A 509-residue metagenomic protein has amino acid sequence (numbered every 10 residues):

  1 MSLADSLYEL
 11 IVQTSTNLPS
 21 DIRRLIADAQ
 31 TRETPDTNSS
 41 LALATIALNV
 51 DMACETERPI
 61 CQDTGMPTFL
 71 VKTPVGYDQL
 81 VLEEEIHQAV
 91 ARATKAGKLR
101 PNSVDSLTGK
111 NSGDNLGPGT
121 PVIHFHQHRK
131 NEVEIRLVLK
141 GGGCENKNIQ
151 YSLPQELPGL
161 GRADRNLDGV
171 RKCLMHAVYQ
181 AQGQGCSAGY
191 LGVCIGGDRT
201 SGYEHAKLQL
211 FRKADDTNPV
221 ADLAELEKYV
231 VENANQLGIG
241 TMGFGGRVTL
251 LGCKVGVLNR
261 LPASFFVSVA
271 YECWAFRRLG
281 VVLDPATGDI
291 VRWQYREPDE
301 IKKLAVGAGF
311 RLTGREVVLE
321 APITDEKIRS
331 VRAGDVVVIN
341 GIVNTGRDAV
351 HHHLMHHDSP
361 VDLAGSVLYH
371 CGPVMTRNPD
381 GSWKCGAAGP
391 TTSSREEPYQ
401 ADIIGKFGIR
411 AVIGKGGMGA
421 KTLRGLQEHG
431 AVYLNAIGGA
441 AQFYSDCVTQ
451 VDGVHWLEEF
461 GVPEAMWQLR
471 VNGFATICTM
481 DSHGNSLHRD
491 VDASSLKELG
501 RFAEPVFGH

Functional and structural regions predicted by a protein language model:
M1-V193, D198-F310, I403-G405: Non-transmembrane, aqueous-exposed alpha-helical and coiled segments at domain scale
L191-D198, N340-G341, K415, G438: Glycine-rich beta-strand-to-loop/alpha-helix junction loops that act as flexible
R212-G245, T345-F474: Feature captures the catalytic cores and cofactor-binding loops of soluble hydro-lyases/lyases that act on carboxylate
G245-C253, R260-P262, D446-H509: C-terminal binding/interaction regions
T313-I323: Short, structured beta-strand/loop micro-motifs enriched in basic residues and often containing a Trp
S330-V331, V337: Short, well-ordered loop/turn sites that connect or cap secondary structure elements
V336, I342-G346: Short, charged beta-turn/beta-strand-edge "cap" motif at the junction between a beta-strand and an adjacent loop
